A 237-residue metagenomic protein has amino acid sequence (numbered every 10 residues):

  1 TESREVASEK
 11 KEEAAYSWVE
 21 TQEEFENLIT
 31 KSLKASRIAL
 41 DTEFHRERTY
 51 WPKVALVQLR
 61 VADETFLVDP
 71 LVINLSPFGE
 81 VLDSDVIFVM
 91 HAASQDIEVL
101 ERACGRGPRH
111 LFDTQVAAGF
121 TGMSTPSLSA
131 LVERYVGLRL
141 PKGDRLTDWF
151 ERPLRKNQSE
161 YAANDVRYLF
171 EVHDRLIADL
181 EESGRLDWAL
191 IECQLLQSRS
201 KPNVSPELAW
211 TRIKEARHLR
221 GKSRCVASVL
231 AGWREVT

Functional and structural regions predicted by a protein language model:
T1-T237: DEDD superfamily 3′-5′ metal-dependent exonuclease/proofreading module
